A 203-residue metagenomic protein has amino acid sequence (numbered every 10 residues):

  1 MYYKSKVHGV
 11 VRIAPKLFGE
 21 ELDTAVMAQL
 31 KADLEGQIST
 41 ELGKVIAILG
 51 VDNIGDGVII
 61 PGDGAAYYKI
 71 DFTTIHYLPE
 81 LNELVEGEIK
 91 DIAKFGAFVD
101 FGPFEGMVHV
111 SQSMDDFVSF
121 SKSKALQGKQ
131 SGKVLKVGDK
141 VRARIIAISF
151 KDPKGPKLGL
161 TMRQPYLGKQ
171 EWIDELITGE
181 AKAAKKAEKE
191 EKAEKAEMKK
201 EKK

Functional and structural regions predicted by a protein language model:
M1-K203: Single-stranded RNA-binding regions, centering on S1/OB-family and related RNA-binding modules
